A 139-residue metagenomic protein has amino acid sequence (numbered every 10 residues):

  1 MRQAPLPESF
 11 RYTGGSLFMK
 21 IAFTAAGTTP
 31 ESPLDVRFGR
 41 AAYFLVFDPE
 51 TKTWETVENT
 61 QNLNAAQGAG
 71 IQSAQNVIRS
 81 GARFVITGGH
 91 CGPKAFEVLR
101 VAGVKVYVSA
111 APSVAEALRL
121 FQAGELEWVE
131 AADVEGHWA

Functional and structural regions predicted by a protein language model:
R2-G68, Q72, R79-S80, E97-V101 (+1 more regions): Non-catalytic interface/targeting segments
R83-F84: Short acidic/polar active-site loop segments enriched in Thr and Asp
T87-G89: Short His-Asn-centered micro-motif
C91-F96: Short, glycine/polar-rich helix-capping loops at beta-to-alpha or helix-loop-helix junctions that flank or form
